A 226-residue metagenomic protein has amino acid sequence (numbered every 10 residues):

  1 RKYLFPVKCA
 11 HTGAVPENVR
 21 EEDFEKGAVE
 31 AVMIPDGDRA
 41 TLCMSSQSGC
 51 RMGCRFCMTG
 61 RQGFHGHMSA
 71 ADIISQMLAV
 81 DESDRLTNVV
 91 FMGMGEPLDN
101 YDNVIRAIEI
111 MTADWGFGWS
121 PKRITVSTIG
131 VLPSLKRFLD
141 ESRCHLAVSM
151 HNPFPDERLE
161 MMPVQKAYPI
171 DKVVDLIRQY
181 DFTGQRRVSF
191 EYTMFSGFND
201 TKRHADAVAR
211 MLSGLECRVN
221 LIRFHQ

Functional and structural regions predicted by a protein language model:
R1-S46, M77, D81-D84: N-terminal [4Fe-4S]-dependent radical SAM core
P6-K8, I34-D36, S45-G49, G60 (+4 more regions): Generic beta-structure capping elements
A10-T12, R51, P133, P155: Short, acidic Gly/Pro/Ser/Thr-rich loop/turn segments
P35-A71: Canonical Radical SAM [4Fe-4S] cluster-binding loop centered on the CxxxCxxC motif and its immediate flanking residues
G60-N88: Conserved alpha-helical substructure of the radical SAM core
D81-N88, G93-Q226: Conserved AdoMet/S-adenosylmethionine-binding subsite of the radical SAM
